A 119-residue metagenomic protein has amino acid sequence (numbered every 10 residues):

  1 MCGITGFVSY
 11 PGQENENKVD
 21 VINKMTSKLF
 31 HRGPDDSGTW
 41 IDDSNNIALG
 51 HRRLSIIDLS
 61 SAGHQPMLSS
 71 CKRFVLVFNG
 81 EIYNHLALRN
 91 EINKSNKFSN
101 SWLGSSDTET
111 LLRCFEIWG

Functional and structural regions predicted by a protein language model:
M1-G119: N-terminus-centric sequence/structural signature that marks the extreme N-terminus and adjacent "lid/interface" module
